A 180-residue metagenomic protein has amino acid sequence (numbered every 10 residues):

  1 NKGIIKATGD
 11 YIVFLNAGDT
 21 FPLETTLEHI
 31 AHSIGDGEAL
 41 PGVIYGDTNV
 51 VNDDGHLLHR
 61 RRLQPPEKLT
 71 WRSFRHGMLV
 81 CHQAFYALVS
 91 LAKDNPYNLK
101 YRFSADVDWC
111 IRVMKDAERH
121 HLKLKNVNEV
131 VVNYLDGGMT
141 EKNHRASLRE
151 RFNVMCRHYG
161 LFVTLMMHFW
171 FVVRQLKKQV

Functional and structural regions predicted by a protein language model:
N1-E141: Nucleotide-sugar donor-binding/catalytic module of glycosyltransferases that assemble extracellular/cell-envelope
H32, N153, F171: Charged/polar, solvent-exposed surface patches and flexible loops
V130, E141-L165: Catalytic core of nucleotide-sugar-dependent glycosyltransferases
C156-V180: Membrane-proximal basic amphipathic "stem/tether" segments
